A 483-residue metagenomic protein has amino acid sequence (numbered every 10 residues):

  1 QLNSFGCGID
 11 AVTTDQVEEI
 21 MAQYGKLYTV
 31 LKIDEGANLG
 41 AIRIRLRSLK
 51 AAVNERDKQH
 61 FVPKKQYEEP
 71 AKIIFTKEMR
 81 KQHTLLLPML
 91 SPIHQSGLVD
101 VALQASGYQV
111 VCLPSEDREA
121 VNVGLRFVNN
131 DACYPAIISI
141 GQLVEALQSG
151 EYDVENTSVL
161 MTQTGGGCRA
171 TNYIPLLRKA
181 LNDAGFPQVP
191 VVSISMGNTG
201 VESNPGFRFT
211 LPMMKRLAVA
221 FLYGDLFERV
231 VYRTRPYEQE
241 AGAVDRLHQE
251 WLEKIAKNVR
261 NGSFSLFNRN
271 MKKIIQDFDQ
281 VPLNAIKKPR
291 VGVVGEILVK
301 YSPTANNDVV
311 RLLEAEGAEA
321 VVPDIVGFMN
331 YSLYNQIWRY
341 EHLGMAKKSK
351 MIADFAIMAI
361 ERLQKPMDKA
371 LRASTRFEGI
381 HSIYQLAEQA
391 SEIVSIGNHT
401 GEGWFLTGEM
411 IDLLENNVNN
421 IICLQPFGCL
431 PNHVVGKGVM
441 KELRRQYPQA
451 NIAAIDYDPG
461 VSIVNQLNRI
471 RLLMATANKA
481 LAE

Functional and structural regions predicted by a protein language model:
Q1-E483: An N-terminal assembly and electron-transfer interface module characteristic of large anaerobic redox and radical
